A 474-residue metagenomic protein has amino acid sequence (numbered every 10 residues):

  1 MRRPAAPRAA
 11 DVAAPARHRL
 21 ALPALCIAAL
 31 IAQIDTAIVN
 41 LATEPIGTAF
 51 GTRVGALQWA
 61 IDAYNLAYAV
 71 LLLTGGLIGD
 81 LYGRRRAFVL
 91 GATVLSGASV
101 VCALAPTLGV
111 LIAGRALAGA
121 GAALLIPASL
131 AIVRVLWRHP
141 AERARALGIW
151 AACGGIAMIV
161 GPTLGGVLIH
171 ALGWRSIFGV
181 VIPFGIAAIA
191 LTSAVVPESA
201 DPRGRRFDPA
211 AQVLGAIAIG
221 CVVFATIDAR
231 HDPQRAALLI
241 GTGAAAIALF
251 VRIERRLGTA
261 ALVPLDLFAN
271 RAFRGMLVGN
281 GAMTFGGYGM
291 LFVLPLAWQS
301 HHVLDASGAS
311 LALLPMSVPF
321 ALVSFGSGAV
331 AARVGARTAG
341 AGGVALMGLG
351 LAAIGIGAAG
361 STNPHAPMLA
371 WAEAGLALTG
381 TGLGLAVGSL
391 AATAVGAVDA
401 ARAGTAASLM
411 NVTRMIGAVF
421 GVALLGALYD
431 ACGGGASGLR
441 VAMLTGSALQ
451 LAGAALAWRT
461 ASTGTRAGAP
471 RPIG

Functional and structural regions predicted by a protein language model:
M1-R17, R459-G474: Intrinsic disorder in cytosolic terminal tails and internal cytosolic loops of multi-pass membrane transporters
R2-A194, A352-G355, A372, G380 (+1 more regions): Transmembrane-helix bundle of Major Facilitator Superfamily
H18-I34, V39-L41, Q234-A237, A246 (+1 more regions): 12-transmembrane solute porter fold
T43-I46, I132-V133, L168, V196 (+7 more regions): Hydrophobic alpha-helical interface/terminus motif in multipass membrane transporters
T52, Y82-G83, R138-A141, A171-L172 (+5 more regions): Membrane-helix interface residues
A60-A63, L90-G91, A113-G114, I126 (+11 more regions): Hydrophobic core positions of alpha-helical segments in small-molecule transporters and transporter systems
L66, V70, T93, G97-V101 (+14 more regions): Generic alpha-helical transmembrane segments of integral inner-membrane proteins, especially permease/transport modules
G148, H170-G279, G286, L304-D305 (+2 more regions): Hydrophobic transmembrane-helix bundles of small-molecule transporters
